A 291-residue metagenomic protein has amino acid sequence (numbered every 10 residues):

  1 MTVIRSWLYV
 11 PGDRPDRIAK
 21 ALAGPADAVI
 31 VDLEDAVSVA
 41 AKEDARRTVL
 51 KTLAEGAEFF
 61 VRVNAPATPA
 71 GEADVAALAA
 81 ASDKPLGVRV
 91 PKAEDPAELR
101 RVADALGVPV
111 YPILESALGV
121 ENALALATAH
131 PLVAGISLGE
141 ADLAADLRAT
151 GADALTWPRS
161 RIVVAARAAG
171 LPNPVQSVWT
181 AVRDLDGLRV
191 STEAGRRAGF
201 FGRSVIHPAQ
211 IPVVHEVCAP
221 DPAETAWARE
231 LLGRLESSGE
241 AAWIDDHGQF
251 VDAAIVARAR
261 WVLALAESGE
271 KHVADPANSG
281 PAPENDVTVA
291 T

Functional and structural regions predicted by a protein language model:
M1-T291: Expand to "…catalyze enediolate/carbanion chemistry for C-C bond making/breaking, isomerization, decarboxylation
